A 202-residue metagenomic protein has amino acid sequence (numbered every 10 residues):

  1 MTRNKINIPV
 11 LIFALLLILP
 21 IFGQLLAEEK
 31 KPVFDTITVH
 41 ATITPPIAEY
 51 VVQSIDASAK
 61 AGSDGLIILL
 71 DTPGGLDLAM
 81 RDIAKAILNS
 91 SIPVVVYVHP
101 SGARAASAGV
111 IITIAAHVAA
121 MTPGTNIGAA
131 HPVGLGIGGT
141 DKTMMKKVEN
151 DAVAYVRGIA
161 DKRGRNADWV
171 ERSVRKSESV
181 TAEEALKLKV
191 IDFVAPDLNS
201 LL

Functional and structural regions predicted by a protein language model:
M1-I12: Bacterial N-terminal signal peptides that target proteins for export
L11-G23: Bacterial N-terminal signal peptides
Q24-L202: Soluble extramembrane regions of membrane proteins in the secretory/endomembrane system
